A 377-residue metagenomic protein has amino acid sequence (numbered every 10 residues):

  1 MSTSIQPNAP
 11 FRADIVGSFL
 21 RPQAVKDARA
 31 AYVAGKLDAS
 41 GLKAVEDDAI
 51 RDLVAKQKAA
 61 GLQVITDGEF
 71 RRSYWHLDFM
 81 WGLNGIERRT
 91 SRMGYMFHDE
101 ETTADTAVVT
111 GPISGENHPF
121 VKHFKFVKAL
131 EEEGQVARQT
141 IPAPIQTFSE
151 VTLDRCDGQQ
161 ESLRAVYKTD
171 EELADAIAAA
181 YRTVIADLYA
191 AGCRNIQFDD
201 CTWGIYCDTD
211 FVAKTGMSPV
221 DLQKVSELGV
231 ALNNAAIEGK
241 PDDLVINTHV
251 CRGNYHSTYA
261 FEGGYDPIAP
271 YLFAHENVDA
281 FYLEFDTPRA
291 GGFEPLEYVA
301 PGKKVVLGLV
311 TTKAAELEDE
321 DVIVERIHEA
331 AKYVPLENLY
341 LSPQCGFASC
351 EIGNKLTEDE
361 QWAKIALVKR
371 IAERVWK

Functional and structural regions predicted by a protein language model:
M1-K377: Domain-level signal for soluble alpha/beta catalytic cores
